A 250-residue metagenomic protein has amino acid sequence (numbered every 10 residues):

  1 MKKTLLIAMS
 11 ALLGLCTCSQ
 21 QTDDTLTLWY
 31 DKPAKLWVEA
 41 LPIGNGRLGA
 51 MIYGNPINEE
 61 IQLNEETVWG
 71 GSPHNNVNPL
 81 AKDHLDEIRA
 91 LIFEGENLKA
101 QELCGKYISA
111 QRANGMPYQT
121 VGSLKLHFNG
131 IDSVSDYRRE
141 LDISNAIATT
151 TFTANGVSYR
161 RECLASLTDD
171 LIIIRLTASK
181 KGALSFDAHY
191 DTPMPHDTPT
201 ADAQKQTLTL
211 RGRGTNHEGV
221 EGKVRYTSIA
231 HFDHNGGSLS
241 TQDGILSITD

Functional and structural regions predicted by a protein language model:
M1-T4: Positively charged n-region of N-terminal signal peptides that target proteins for export
I7-D23: Bacterial Sec-dependent signal peptides at the C-terminal "C-region" and cleavage site
Q21-D250: Aromatic-residue-lined binding/catalytic grooves and analogous aromatic/hydrophobic interfacial grooves in multimeric
